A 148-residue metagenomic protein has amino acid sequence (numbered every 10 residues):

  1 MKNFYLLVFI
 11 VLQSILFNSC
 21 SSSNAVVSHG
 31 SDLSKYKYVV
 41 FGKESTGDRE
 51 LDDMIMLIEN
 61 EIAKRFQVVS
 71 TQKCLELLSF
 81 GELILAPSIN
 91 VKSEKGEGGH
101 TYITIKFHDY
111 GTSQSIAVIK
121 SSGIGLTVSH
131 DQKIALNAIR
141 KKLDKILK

Functional and structural regions predicted by a protein language model:
M1-C20: Sec-dependent bacterial lipoprotein signal peptides
I10, H29-G30, C74-E76: Short, flexible, glycine/charge-rich loop motifs used to bind or transfer phosphoryl groups or to couple energy/partner
S14, H108, I146: Mid-sequence acidic-hydrophobic segments that form the walls of catalytic/ligand-binding cavities or oligomerization
L16-F66, K148: A structural "domain/chain start" motif
S21-L33, E59, Q114-K148: C-terminal/domain-edge helix-coil "capping" segments
D53, L57, H100-Y102, I134: Generic recognition of short, well-ordered alpha-helical segments
K64, V69, C74-L126, H130: Surface-exposed short loop/turn segments
